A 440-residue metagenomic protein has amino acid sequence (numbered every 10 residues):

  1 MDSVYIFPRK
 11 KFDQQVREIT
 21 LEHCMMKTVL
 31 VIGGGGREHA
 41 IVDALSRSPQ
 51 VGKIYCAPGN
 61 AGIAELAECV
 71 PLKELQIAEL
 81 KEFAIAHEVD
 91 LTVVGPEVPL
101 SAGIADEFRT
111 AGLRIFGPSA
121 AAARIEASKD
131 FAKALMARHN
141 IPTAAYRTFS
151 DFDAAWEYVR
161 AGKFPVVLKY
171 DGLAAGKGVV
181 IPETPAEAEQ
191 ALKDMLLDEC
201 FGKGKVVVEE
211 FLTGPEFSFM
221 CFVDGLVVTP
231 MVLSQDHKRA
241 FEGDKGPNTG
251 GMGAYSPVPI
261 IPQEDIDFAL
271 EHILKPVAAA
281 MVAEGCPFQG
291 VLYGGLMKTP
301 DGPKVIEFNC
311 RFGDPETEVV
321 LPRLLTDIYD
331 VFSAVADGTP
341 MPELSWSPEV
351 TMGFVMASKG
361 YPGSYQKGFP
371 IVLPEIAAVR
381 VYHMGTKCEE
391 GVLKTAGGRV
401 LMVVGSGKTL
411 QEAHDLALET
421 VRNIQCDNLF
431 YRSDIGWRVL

Functional and structural regions predicted by a protein language model:
R9-M25: Short, Lys/Arg-enriched N-terminal segments with co-localized hydrophobic residues within the first ~10-30 amino acids
H23-A120: ATP-binding N-terminal substructure of ATP-dependent carboxylate-amine bond-forming enzymes
C69-L75, R147-D151, P182: Short acidic-hydrophobic, aromatic-tinged amphipathic segments that line or gate anion-handling sites
P118-G178: A conserved helix-loop-beta module that forms one wall/lid of the active-site cleft in ATP-utilizing catalytic domains
G178-P315: Internal nucleotide-binding/catalytic subdomain
L270-L292, N309-A378: Active-site "cap" helix and flanking loop/linker of ATP-utilizing ligase/carboxylase catalytic domains
S333-L440: Peripheral (often C-terminal) accessory segments that flank ATP-dependent C-N-forming ligase machineries
